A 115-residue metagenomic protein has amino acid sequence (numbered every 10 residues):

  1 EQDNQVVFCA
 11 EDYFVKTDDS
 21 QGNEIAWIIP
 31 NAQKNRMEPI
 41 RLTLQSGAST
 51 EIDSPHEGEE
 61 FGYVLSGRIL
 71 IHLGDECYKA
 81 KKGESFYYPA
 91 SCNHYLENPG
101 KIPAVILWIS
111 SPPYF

Functional and structural regions predicted by a protein language model:
E1-V7: Short C-terminal boundary/hinge segments that cap the last helix of small helical domains
F14-I52, W108-Y114: A short glycine-rich, His/Asp/Glu-containing loop-to-beta-strand
N23, P39, E59, D75 (+1 more regions): Short coil/loop residues immediately preceding or within conserved phosphate-binding loops of NTP-utilizing enzyme
T43-L44, S54-I71: Short, conserved beta-strand element in jelly-roll/cupin
I52, I71-H72, H94-G100: Short beta-strand His + acidic residue motifs that chelate non-heme Fe in jelly-roll/DSBH and cupin folds
F61, R68-L70, C77, N93 (+1 more regions): Structural motif
G74-A90: Short acidic-glycine-tyrosine-enriched beta hairpin
